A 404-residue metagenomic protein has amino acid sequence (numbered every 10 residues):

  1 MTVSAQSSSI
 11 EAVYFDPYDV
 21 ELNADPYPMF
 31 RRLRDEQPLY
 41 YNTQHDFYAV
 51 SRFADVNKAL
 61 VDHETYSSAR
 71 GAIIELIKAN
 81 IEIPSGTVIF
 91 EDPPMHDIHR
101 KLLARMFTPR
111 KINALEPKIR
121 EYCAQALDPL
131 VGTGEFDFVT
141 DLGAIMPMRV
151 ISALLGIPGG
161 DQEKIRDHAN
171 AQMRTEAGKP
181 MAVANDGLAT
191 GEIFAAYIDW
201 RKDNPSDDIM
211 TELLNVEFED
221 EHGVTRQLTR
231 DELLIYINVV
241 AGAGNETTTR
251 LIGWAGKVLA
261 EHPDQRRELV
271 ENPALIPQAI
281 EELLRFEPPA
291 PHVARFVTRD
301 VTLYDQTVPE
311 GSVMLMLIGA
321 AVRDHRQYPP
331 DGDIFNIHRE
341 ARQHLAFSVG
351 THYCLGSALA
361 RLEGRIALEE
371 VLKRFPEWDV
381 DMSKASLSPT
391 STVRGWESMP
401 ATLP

Functional and structural regions predicted by a protein language model:
M1-P404: Cytochrome P450
